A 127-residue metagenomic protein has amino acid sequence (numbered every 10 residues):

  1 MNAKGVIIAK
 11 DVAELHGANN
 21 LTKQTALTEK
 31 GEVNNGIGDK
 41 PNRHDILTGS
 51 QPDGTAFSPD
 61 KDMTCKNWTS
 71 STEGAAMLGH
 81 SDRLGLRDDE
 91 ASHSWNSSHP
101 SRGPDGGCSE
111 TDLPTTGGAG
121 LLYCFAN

Functional and structural regions predicted by a protein language model:
M1-N127: Secreted/extracellular ectodomain signature
